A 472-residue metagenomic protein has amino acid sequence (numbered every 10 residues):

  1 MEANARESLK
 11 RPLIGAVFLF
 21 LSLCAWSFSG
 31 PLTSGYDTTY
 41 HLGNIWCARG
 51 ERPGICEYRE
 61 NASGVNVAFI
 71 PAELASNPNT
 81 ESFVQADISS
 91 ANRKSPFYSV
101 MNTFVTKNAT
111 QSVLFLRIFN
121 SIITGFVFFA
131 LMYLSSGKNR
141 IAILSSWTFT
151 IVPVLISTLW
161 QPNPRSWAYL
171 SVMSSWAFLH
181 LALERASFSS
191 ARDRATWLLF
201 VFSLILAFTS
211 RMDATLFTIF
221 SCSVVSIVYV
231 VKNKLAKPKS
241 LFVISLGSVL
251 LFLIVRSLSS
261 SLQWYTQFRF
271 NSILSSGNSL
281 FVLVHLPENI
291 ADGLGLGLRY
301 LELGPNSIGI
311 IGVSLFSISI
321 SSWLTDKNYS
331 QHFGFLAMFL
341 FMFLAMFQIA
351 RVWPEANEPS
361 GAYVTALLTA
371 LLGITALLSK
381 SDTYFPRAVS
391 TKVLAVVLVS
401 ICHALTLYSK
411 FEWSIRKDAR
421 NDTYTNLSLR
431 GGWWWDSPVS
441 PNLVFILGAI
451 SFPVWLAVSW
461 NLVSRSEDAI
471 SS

Functional and structural regions predicted by a protein language model:
W46-T110: Interfacial juxtamembrane loops and adjacent helix segments that form the catalytic/substrate-binding surfaces
F104, S112-K138, S174, S321-S322: Transmembrane-helix motifs of polytopic, lipid-linked glycan transferases
F126-M132, S226-Y229, D292-H332, I450-I470: Hydrophobic, aromatic-rich transmembrane alpha-helices and their immediate juxtamembrane boundary segments
W160-A168: Short acidic/glycine- and proline-prone juxtamembrane loop motifs at membrane-interface regions of multi-pass membrane
F178-A191, F217-V249, K380, Y384: Perimembrane helix-loop-helix junctions
A195-M212, F217-S223, D436-P438: Membrane-interface alpha helices of multi-pass inner-membrane proteins
Y229-V230, L251, W264-S275, R387-S472: Transmembrane helical bundles and short interhelical boundary loops of multi-pass, membrane-embedded
P238, F252-W323, L429-G448: Membrane-lumen/periplasm interface segments of multi-pass, membrane-embedded glycan/lipid transferases
